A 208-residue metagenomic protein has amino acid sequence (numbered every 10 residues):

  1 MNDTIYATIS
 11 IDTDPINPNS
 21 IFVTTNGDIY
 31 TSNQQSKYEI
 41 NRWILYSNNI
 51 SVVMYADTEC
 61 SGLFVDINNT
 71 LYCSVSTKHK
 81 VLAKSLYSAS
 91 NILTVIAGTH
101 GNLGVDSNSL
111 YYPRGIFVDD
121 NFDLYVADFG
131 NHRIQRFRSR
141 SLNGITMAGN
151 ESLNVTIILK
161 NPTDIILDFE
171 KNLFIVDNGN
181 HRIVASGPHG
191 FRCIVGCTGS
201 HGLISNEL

Functional and structural regions predicted by a protein language model:
M1, K37-I40, H79-L82, H132-Q135 (+1 more regions): Structural signal for beta-propeller blades
M1-T4, W43-N48, S85-A89, R138-L142 (+1 more regions): Short loop/turn segments that connect beta-strands within beta-propeller blades
I5-D12, N48-M54, T94-I96, H100-D106 (+2 more regions): A short beta-strand motif characteristic of beta-propeller blades
D14-I29, A56-L71, N102-D123, V155-K171 (+1 more regions): Beta-rich, blade/repeat-based domains predominating in secreted/periplasmic proteins but also intracellular
I29-S32, Y72-S74, Y125-A127, R136 (+2 more regions): Residue position within the beta-strands of beta-propeller blades
Q34-Q35, S76, L86, N121 (+4 more regions): Short loop/turn segments immediately following the C-termini of beta-strands
S36-K37, K78, S90, L110 (+5 more regions): A detector of repeated loop/turn-to-beta-strand junctions in beta-rich toroidal repeat architectures
V184-L208: C-terminal closing repeat unit and adjoining cap/tail of repeat-based domains
